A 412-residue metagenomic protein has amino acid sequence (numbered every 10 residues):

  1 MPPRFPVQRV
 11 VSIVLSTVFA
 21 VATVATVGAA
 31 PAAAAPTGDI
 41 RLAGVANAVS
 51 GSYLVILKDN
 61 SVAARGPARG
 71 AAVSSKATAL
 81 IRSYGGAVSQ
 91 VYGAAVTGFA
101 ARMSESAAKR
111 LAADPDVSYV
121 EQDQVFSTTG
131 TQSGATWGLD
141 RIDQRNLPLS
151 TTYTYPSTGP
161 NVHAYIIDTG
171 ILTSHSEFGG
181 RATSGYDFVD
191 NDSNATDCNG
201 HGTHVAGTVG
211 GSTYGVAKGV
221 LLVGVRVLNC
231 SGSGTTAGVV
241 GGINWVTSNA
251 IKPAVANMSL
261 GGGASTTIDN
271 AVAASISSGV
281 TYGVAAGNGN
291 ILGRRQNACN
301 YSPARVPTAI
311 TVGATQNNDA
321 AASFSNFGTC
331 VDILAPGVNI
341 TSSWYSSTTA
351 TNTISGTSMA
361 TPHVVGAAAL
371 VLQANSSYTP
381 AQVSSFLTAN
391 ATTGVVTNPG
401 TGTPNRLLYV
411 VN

Functional and structural regions predicted by a protein language model:
M1-A35: Secretory targeting and sorting signals
A33-A34, T151-S184, D192-G238, A250-V255 (+8 more regions): Subtilisin-like serine protease catalytic core
A35-L42, A72-V91, V96, R110-H163 (+3 more regions): Protease zymogen maturation seam
V49-K58: Short glycine-/aliphatic-rich beta-strand segments at the starts of folded cytosolic domains
K58-A63, S104-S106, V125-S127, T169-S174 (+8 more regions): Acidic glycine-/aspartate-rich tracts in secreted/extracellular proteins
S74-A77, E105-A108, D114-V117, L139 (+12 more regions): Extracytoplasmic/secreted envelope proteins and their assembly/folding machinery, especially bacterial periplasmic
L80-S83, R110-D114, D123, R145 (+6 more regions): Structured segments of extracytoplasmic/periplasmic soluble domains in secreted or envelope-associated proteins
T129-Q132, D190, S233-V239, L260-D332 (+1 more regions): Substrate-binding/specificity loop regions of serine endopeptidase catalytic domains, predominantly subtilases
